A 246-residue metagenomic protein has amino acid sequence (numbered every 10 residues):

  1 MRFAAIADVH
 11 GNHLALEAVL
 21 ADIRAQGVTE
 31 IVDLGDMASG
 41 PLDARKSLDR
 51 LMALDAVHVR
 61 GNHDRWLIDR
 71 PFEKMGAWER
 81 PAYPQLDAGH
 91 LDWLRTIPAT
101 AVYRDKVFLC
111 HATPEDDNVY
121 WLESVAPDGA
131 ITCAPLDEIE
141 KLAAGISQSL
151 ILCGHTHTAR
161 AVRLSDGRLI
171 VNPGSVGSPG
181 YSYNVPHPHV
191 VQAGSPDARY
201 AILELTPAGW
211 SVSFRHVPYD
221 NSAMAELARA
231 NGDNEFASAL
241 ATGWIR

Functional and structural regions predicted by a protein language model:
M1-A4, V102-L109, L164-R168, A208-W210: Beta-strand-turn-beta hairpins that frame and shape the catalytic cleft of phosphate-ester-processing enzymes
M1-A56: N-terminal active-site segment of His-dependent metallophosphoesterases
I6-A7, I31-D36, G40, V57-N62 (+3 more regions): Active-site neighborhood of phospho(di)ester-bond hydrolases with catalytic His/Asp-centered motifs
H10-A15, S39-L42, D64-D69, V102 (+4 more regions): Active-site environment of divalent metal-dependent phosphoester hydrolases
I23-V28, Y103, A144-S147, I202 (+1 more regions): Glycine-rich phosphate-binding loop signature in dinucleotide/nucleotide-binding domains
S47-L109, E115-S147: Active-site neighborhood of divalent metal-dependent phosphoester bond hydrolases
C133-L164, R168-P173, Y183: Anionic-ligand binding region
R163-R246: Acidic, His/Gly-rich catalytic cores of divalent-metal-dependent hydrolytic chemistry
